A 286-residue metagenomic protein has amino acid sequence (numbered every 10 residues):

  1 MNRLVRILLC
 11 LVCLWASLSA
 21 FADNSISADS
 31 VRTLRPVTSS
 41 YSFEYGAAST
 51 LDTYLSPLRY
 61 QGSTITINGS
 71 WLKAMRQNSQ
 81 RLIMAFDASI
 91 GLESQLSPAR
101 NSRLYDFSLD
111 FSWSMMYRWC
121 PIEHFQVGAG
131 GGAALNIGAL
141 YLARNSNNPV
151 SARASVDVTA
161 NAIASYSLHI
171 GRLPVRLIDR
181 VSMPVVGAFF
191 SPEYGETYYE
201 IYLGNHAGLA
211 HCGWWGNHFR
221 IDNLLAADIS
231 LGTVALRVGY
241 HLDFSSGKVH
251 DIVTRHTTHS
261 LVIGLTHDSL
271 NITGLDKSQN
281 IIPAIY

Functional and structural regions predicted by a protein language model:
A22-I83, I282, Y286: Short glycine/proline- and aromatic-enriched beta-strand/turn motifs that initiate or cap beta-hairpins
T33-Y41, N78-F86, E123-G131, G171-D179 (+2 more regions): Outer-envelope beta-barrel architecture signal
S39-S49, F86-S94, A129-A139, A164 (+2 more regions): Transmembrane beta-barrel strands of outer-membrane/channel proteins
L51-R59, S70, Q95-R103, N145-S151 (+3 more regions): Extracellular loop and loop/strand-boundary signature of outer-membrane beta-barrel proteins
R59-I67, R103-F111, F125, V150-A160 (+3 more regions): Residues that define the transmembrane beta-barrel architecture of outer-membrane proteins
I67-M75, L109-Y117, G131-L135, A160-Y166 (+3 more regions): Residues on the lipid-exposed face of transmembrane beta-strands in outer-membrane beta-barrel proteins
N147-T233: Outer-membrane beta-barrel transmembrane domain signature
R180-S182, F190-P192, H211-W214, H218-Y286: Predominantly the C-terminal beta-signal and adjacent terminal strand-loop region of outer-membrane beta-barrel
